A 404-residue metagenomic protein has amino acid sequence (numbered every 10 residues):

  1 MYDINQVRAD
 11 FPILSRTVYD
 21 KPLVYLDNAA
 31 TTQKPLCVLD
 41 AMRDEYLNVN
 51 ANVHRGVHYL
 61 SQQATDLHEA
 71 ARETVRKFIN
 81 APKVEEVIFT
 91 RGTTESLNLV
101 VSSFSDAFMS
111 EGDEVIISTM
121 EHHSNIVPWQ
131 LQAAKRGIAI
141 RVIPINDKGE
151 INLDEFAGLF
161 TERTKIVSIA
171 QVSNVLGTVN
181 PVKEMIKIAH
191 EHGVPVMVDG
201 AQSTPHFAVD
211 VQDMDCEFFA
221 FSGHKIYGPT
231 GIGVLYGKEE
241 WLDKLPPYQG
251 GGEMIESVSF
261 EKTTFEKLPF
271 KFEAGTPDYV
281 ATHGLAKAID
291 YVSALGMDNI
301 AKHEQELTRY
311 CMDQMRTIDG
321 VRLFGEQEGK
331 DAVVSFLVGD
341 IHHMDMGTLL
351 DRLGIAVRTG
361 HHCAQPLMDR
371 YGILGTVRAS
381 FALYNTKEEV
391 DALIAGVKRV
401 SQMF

Functional and structural regions predicted by a protein language model:
M1-F404: Pyridoxal 5′-phosphate
